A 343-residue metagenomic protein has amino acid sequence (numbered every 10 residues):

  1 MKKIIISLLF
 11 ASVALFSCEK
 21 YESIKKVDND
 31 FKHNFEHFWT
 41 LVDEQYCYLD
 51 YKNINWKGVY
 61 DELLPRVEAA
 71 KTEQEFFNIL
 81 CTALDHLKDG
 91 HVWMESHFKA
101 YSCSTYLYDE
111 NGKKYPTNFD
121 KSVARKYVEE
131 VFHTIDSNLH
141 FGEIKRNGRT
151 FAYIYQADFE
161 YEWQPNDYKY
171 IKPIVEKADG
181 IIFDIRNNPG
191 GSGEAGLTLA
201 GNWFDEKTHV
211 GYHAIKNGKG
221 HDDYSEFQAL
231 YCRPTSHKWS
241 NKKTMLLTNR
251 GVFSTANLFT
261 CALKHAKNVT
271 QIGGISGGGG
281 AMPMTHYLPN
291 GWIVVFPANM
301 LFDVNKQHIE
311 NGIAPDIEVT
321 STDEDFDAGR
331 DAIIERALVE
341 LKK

Functional and structural regions predicted by a protein language model:
M1-K25: Bacterial Sec-dependent N-terminal signal peptides
S12, V175-K177, K238: Alpha-helix termination/capping residues and helix-transition junctions
C18-I181, I185-A214, D222-Q228, K243 (+3 more regions): Flexible, low-complexity junctional segments that flank or bridge functional domains
E194-A328: Conserved acidic, small-residue-rich alpha-beta core segments centered on
A262, I333-R336: Solvent-exposed alpha-helical segments and adjacent loops that form catalytic or protein-interaction surfaces
R336-K343: C-terminal alpha-helix
